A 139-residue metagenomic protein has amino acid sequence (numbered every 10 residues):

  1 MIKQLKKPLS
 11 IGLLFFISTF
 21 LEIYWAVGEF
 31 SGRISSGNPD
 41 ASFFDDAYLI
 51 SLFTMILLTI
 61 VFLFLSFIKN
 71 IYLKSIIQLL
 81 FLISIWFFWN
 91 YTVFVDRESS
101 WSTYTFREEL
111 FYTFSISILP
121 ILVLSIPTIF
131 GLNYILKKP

Functional and structural regions predicted by a protein language model:
M1-L13, I68-L79: Alpha-helical transmembrane segments and their helix-start/interface "positive-inside/aromatic belt" motifs in integral
Q4-L13, T19, S99-P139: Alpha-helical membrane-associated segments of multi-pass integral membrane proteins
F15, S35-G37, T54, L58: Non-catalytic effector/regulatory segments
F15-W25, L80-V93: Aromatic-anchored segments of alpha-helical transmembrane domains
E22-V27, S31, V61, L65-K69 (+1 more regions): Membrane-water interface at transmembrane helix exits
V27-S51, F87-S117: Interfacial non-cytosolic loop connecting adjacent transmembrane helices
L49-L63, L80, F94: Hydrophobic alpha-helical transmembrane segments
T59-W89: Loop-to-transmembrane helix junctions at the membrane interface
